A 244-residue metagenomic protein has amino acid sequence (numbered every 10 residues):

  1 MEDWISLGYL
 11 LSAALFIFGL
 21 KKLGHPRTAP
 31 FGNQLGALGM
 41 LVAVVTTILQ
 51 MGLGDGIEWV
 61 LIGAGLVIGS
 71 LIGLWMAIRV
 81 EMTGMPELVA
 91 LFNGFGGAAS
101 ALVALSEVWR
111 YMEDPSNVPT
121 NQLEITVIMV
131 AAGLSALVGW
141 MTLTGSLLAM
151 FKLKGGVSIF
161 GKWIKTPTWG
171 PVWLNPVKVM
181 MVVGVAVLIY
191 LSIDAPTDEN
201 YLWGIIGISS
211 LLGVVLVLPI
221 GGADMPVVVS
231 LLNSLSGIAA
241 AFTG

Functional and structural regions predicted by a protein language model:
M1-A13, G54-L71, I128-L143, P196-I208: Structural signature of hydrophobic alpha-helical transmembrane segments
M1-W59: N-terminal transmembrane signal-anchor/hairpin module of polytopic inner-membrane proteins
L10-I17, V44-M51, L66-I78, A98-A101 (+5 more regions): Transmembrane alpha-helical segments of multi-pass membrane transport proteins and ion-pumping complexes
L15-T28, S70-V89, S146-K165, L212-M225: C-terminal ends of transmembrane helices
P30-G39, I62-A64, G84-G96, K165-K178 (+1 more regions): Cytoplasmic-side transmembrane-helix entry/capping segments in multi-pass membrane proteins
T47-G63, W75-P86, A101-P119, I193-P196: Transmembrane alpha-helix boundary signature
G84-L102, V118-A131: Membrane-interface helix-loop-helix junctions at boundaries between adjacent transmembrane segments
M129-I208, L212-V214, P219: Internal active-site segments that recognize and position negatively charged phosphoryl groups and nucleotide moieties
